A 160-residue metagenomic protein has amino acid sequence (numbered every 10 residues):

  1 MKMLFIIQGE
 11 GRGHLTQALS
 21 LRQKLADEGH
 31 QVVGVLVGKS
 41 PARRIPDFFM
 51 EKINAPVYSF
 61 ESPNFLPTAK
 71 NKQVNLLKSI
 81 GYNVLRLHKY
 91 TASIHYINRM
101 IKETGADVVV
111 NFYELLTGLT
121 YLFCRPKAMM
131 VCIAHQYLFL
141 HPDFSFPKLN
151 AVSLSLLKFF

Functional and structural regions predicted by a protein language model:
M1-L4: Extreme N-terminal starter segment of soluble prokaryotic enzymes
I6-I7, L36-G38, N111, A134: Short beta-strand/turn micro-motifs composed of small residues that flank or help shape donor/cofactor-binding pockets
I7-L19, N111: A short, glycine/small-residue-rich beta-strand->loop->alpha-helix junction that serves as a flexible
G9, D27-E28, V32-R86: Conserved nucleotide-sugar phosphate-binding/catalytic loop shared by glycosyltransferases and other
H14-A26, Y121: Histidine-anchored nucleotide/phosphate-binding helix
R43-R44, V109-C124: An aromatic- and histidine-rich active-site surface loop
Q73-N111, L115-L116: Conserved nucleotide-sugar donor-binding subdomain of glycosyltransferases
K127-F160: Active-site-proximal region of nucleotide-activated glycan assembly enzymes, centered on histidine/acidic-rich loops
